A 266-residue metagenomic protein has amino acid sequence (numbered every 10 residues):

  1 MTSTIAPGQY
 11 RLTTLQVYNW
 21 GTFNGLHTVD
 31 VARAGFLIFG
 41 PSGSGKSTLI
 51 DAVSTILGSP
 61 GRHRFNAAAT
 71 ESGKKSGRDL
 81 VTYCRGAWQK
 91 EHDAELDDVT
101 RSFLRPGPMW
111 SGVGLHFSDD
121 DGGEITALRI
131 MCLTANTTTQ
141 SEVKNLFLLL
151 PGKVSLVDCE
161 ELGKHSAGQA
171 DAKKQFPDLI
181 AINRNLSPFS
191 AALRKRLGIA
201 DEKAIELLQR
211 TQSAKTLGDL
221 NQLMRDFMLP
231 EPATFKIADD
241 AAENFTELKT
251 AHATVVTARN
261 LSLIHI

Functional and structural regions predicted by a protein language model:
M1-V157: Extreme N-terminal "head/tail" segments of very large remodeling/mechanoenzyme assemblies
F36, S54, D119-R259: Extended, charged alpha-helical "arm/stalk" segments used for dimerization and assembly in large NTPase-driven machines
A67-S72, E243, T257-S262: Juxtamembrane/interface motifs at transmembrane-helix termini
I264-I266: Conserved small/polar residues in nucleotide/adenosyl-binding loops
